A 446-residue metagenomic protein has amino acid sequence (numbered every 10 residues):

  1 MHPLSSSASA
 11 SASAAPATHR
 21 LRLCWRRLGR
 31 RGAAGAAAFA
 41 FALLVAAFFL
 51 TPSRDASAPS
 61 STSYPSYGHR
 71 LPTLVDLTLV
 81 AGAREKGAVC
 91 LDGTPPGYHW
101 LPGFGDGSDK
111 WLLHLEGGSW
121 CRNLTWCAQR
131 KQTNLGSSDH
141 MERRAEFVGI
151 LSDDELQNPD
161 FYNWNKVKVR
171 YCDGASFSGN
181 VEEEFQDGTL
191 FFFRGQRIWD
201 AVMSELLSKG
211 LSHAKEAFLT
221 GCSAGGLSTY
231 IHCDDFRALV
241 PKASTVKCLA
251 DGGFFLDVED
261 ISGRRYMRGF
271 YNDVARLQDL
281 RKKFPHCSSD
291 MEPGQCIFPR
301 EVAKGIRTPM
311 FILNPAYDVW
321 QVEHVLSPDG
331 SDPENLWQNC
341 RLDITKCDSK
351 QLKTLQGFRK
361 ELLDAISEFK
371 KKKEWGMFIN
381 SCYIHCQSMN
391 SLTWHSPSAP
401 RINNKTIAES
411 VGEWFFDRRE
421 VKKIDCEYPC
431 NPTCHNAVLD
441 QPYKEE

Functional and structural regions predicted by a protein language model:
H2-E446: C-terminal His-loop and adjacent cap/lid subdomain of alpha/beta-hydrolase
